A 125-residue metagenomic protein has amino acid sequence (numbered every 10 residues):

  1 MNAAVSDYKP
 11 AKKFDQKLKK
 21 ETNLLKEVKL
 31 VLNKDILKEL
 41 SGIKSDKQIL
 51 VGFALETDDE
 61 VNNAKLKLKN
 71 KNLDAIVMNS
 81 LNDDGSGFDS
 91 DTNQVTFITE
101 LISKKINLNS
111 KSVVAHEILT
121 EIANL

Functional and structural regions predicted by a protein language model:
M1-D84: Glycine-rich phosphate/dinucleotide-binding loop and adjoining beta-alpha-beta core of small-molecule
L73, S80-L125: Small-residue (G/A/S/T)-rich helix-start motifs and N-terminal tracts that mark the onset
